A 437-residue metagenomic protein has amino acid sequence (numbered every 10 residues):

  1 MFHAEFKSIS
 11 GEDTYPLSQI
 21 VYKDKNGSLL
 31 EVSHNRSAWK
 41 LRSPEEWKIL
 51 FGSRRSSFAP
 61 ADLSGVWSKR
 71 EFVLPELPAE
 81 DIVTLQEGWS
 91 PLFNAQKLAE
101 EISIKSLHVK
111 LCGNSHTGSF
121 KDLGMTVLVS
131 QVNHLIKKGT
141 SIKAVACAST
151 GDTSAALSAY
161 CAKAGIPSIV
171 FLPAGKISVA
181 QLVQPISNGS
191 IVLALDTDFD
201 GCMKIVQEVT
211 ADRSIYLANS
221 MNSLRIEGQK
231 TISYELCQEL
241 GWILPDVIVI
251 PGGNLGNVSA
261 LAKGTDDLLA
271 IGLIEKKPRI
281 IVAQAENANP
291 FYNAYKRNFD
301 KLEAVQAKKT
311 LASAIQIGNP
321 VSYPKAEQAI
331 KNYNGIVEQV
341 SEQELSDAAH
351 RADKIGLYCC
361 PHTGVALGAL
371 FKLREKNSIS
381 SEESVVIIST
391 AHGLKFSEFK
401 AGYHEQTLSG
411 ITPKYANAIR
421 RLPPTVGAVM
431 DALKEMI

Functional and structural regions predicted by a protein language model:
M1-I437: PLP-dependent amino-acid enzyme catalytic core
